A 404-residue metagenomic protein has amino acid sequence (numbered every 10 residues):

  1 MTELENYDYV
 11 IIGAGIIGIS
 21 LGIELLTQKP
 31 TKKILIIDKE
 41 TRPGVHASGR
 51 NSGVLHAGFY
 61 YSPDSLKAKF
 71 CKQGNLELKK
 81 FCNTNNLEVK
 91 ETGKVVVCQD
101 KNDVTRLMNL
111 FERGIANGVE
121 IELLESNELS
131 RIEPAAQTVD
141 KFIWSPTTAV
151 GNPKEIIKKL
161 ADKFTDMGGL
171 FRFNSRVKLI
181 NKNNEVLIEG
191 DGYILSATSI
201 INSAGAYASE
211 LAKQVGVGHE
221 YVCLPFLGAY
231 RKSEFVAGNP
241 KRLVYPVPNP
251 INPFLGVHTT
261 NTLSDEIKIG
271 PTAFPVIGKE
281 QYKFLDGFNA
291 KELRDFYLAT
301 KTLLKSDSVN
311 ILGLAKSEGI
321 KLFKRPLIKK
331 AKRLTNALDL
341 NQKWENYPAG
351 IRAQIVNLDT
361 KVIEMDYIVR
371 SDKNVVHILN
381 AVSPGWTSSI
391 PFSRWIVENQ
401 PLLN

Functional and structural regions predicted by a protein language model:
E3-I17, L35: Beta1/beta-strand and adjacent pyrophosphate-binding region of the FAD-binding site in flavoprotein oxidoreductases
S20, I180-K182, E189-N289: Flavin-dependent oxidoreductases
L26-G49: Glycine-rich FAD pyrophosphate-binding loop
G53-E128, V139, G256-V257, E266 (+2 more regions): Dinucleotide-binding Rossmann-like beta1-alpha1 core, especially the glycine-rich loop that anchors the ADP
S62-Q73, V97-L107, I143-K163, A315-P326 (+1 more regions): Short beta-strand to alpha-helix junction loop
E88-C98, L110, L123, S130-G168 (+4 more regions): Helix-loop-beta segment of a Rossmann-like dinucleotide-binding subdomain
F142-S199, S203, Y207-E210, S388-Q400: Helical element adjacent to the flavin cofactor pocket in flavoenzyme catalytic cores
S306-N404: C-terminal catalytic lobe of FAD-dependent flavoproteins
